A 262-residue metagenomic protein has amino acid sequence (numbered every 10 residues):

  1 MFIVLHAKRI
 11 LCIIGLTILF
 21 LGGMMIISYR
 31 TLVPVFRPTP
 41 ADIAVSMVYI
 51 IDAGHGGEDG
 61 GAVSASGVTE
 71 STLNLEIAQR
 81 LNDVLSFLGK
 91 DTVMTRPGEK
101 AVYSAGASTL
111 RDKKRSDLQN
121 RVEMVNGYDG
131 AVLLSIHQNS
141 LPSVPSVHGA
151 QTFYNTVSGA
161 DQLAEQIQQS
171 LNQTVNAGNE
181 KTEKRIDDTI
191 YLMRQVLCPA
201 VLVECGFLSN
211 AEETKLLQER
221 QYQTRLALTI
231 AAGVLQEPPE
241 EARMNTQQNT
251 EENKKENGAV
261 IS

Functional and structural regions predicted by a protein language model:
M1-S262: Catalytic-site microenvironment of enzymes that process N-acetyl-hexosamine-containing cell-wall polysaccharides
